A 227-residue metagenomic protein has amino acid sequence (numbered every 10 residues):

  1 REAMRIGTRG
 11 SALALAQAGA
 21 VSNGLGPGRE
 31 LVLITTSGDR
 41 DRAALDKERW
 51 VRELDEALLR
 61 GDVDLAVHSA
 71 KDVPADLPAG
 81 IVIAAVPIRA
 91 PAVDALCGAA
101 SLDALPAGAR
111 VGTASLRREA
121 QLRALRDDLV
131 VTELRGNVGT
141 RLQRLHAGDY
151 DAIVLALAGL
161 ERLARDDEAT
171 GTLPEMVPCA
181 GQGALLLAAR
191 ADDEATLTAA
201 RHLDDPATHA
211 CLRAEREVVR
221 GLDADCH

Functional and structural regions predicted by a protein language model:
R1-S37, D41-K47, A124-H227: Small-molecule-sensing regulatory modules
R5-G7, A66, A84, G112 (+1 more regions): Short, well-ordered beta-strand segments
D46-D94: N-terminal glycine-rich phosphate/adenylate-binding segment common to multiple enzyme folds
G61, A107, G148: Structured loop/turn residues at beta-strand edges in well-structured enzyme cores
K71, A79-L129: A conserved helix-loop-strand patch within extracytoplasmic ligand-binding domains of the periplasmic binding
